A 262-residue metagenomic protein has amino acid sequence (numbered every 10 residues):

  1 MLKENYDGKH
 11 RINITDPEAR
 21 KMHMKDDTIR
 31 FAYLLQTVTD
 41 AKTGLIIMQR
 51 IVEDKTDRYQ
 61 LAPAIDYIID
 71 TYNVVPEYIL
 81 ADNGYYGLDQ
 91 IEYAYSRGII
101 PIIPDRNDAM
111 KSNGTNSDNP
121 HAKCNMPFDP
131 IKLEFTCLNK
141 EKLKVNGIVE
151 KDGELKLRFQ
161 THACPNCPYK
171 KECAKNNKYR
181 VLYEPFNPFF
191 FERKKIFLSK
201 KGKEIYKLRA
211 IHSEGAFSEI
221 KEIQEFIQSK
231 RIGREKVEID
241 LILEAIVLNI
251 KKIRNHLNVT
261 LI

Functional and structural regions predicted by a protein language model:
M1-I262: Anion-binding and metal-coordination hotspots
